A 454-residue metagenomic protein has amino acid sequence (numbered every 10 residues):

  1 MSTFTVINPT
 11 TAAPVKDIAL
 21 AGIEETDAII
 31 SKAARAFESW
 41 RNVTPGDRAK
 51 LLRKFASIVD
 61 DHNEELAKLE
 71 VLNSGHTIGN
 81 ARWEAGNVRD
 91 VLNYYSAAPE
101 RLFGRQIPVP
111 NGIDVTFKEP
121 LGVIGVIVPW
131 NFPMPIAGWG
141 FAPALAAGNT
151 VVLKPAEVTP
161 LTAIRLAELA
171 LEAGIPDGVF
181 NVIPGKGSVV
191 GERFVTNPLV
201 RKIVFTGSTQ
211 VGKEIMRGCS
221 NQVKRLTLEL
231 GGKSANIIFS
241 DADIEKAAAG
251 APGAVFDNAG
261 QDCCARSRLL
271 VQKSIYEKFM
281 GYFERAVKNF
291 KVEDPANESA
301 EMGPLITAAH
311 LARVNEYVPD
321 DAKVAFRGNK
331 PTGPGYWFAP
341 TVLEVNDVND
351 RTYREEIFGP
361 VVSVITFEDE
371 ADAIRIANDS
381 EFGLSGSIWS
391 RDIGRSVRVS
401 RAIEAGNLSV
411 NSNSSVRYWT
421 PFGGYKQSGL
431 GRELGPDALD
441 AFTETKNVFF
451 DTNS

Functional and structural regions predicted by a protein language model:
M1-F4, R266, L384: Short loop/turn microsegments at loop-to-beta-strand junctions
M1-G112: N-terminal Rossmann-like NAD(P)+-binding subdomain of aldehyde/semialdehyde dehydrogenases
T11-D17, V200, I237, K291 (+2 more regions): Conserved C-terminal structural/oligomerization subdomain of aldehyde/semialdehyde dehydrogenase
A12, R48, E70, L92 (+9 more regions): Residue-level signal for inorganic ion chemistry
K16-A21, A36-N42, V126, N236-F239 (+5 more regions): Short, well-ordered beta-strand elements within core beta-sheets of diverse protein domains
F37, R41, A56-N63, A67 (+18 more regions): Structural signal for hydrophobic packing residues in well-ordered secondary-structure cores of soluble enzyme domains
G104-K246, F367: Rossmann-like NAD(P) dinucleotide-binding subdomain of oxidoreductase/dehydrogenase enzymes
Q210-D347, V410: ALDH superfamily catalytic-core signature
